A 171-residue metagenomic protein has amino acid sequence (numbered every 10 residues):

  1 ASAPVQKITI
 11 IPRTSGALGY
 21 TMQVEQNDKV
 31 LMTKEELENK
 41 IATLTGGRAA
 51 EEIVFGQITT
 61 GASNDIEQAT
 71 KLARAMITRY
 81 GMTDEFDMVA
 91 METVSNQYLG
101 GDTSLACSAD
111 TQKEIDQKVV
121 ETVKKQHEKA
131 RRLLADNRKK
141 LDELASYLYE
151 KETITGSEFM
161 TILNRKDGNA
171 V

Functional and structural regions predicted by a protein language model:
A1-V171: Soluble catalytic regions of large protease machineries
